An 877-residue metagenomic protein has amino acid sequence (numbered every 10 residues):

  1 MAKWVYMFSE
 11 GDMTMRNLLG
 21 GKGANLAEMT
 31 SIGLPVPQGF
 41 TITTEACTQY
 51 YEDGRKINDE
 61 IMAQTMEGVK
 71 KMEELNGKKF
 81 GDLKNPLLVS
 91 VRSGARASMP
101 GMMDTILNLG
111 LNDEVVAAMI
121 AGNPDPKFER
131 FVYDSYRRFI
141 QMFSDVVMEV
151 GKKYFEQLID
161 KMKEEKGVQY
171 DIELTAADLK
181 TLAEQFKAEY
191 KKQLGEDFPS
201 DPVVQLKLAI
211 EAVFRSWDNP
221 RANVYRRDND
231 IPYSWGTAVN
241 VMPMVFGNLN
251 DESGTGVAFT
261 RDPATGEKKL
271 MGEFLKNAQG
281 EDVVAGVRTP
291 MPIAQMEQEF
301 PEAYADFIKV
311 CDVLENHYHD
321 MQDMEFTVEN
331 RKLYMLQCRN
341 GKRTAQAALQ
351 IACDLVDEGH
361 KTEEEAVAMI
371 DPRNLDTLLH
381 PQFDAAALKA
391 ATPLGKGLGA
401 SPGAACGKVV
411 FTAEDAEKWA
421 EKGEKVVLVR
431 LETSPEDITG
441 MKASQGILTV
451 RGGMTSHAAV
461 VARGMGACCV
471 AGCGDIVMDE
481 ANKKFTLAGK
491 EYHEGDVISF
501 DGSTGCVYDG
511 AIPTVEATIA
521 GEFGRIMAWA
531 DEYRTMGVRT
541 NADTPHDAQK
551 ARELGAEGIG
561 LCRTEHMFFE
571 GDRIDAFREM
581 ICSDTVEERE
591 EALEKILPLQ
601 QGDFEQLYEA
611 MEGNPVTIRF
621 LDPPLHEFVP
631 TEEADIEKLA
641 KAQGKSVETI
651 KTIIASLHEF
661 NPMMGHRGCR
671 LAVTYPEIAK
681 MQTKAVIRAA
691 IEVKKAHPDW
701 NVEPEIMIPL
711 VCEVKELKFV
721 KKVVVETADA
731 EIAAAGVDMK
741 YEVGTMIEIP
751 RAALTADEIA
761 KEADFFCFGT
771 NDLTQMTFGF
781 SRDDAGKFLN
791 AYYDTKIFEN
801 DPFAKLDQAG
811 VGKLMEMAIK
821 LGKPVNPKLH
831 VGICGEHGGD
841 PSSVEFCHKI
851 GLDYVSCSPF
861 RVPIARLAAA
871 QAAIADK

Functional and structural regions predicted by a protein language model:
M1-A391, E424-V427, S434-T439, Q445 (+10 more regions): Nucleotide/phosphate-binding sheet-loop regions of phosphoryl- and nucleotidyl-transfer enzymes
F40, V450-G452, A471-G474, C562 (+2 more regions): Short beta->alpha connector loops at strand-helix junctions that form conserved, small/polar/Pro-enriched
K70-D82, F485-A488, K695, D729-D738: Short mixed-charge
R92, I519, W529-K877: Conserved alpha/beta-domain cores
K332-Y334, L431-K442, G446-L448, M454-V460 (+6 more regions): Glycine-rich phosphate/ribose-binding loops and adjacent secondary-structure elements that form binding surfaces
L336-C338, H493-N541, D547: C-terminal domain-closing interface element
H360-S444, C506, G510-A511, F523 (+2 more regions): Protease-associated
